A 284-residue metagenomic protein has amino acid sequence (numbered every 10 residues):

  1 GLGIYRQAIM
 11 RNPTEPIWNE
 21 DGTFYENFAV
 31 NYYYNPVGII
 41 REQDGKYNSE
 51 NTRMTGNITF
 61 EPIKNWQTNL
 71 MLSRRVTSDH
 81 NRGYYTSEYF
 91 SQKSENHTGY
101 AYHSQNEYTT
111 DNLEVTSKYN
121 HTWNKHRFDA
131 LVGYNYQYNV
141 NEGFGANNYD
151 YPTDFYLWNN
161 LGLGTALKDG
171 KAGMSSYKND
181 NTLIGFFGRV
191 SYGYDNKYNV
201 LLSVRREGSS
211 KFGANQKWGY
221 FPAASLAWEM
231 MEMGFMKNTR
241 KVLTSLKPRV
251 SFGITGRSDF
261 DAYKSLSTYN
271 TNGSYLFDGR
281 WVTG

Functional and structural regions predicted by a protein language model:
G1-N51, N69-I184, E232-G284: Surface-exposed loop/interface segments of Gram-negative outer-membrane beta-barrel transport/assembly proteins
G56-F60, V115-Y119, V132, G188-Y192 (+2 more regions): Residues on the lipid-exposed face of transmembrane beta-strands in outer-membrane beta-barrel proteins
N57, E61, Q67-M71, R127-L131 (+4 more regions): Membrane-spanning beta-strand positions in outer-membrane beta-barrel proteins
T153-D154, Y220-W228: Feature captures outer-membrane beta-barrel proteins of Gram-negative bacteria and organelles
F186-V204: Short, contiguous hydrophobic alpha-helices characteristic of membrane insertion segments
V200-S209, V250-F252: Transmembrane beta-strand segments that form the barrel wall of outer-membrane beta-barrel proteins
S210-N215: Solvent-exposed loop/turn segments connecting transmembrane beta-strands in outer-membrane beta-barrel proteins
